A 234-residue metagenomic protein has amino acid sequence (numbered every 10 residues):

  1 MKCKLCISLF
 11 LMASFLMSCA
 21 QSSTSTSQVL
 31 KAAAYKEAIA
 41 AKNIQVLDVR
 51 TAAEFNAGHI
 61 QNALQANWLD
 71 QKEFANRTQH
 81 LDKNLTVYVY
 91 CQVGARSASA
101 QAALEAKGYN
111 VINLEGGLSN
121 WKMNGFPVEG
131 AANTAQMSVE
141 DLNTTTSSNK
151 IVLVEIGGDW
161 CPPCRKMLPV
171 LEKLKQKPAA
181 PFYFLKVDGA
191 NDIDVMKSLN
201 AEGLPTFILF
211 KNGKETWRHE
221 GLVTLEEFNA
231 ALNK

Functional and structural regions predicted by a protein language model:
K2-K4, A20-I44, A52-T86, A95-V154 (+4 more regions): Rhodanese-like catalytic fold shared by cysteine-dependent sulfurtransferases and DSP/PTP-type phosphatases
L5-S14: Sec-dependent N-terminal signal peptides
L16-S18: C-terminal motif of bacterial Sec signal peptides marking the signal peptidase cleavage site
Q65-D70, I156, L171, K175 (+1 more regions): Thiol-based oxidoreductase modules, predominantly thioredoxin-like and allied folds used for disulfide exchange
C91, C161-C164: Short cysteine clusters
N149-K150, G157-W160, G203: Short pre-active-site segment immediately N-terminal to redox-active cysteine/selenocysteine motifs in thiol-based
I193-G203: Short Fe-S-cluster ligation motifs
T206: Conserved N-lobe ATP-binding subsite of Hanks-type protein kinase domains, especially the beta3 VAIK lysine
